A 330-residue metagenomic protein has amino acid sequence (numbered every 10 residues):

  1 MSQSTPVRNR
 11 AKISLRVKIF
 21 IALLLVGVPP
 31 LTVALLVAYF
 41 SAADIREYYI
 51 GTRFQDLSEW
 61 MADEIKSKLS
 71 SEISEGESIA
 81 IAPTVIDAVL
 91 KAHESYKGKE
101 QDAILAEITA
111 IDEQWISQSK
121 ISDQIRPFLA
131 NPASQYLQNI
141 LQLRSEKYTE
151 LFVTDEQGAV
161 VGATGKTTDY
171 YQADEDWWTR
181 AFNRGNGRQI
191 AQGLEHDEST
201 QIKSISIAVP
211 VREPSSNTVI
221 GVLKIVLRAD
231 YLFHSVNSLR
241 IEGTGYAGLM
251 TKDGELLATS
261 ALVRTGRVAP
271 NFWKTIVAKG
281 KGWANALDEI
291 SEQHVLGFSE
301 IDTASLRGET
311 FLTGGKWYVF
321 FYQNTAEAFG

Functional and structural regions predicted by a protein language model:
M1-V28, T325-A326, G330: Positive-inside N-terminal membrane-insertion signal
I13-D44, T52: Extreme N-terminal signal-anchor transmembrane helix of membrane signaling/transducer proteins, especially in bacteria
F40-A80: Juxtamembrane membrane-water interface segments immediately C-terminal to a transmembrane helix
S71-A110, N139-V160, N186-Q189, N237-L256 (+1 more regions): Short N-terminal helix-loop-first-beta-strand/juxtamembrane motif that initiates sensory/input modules
I121-K147, K166-R180, V222-K281: Solvent-exposed, extracytoplasmic
S134-S235, L287-I290: Extracytoplasmic/periplasmic ligand-binding sensor regions of membrane-associated signaling proteins
T154, P210-P214, M250, L257 (+1 more regions): Core beta-strand residues in small-molecule sensory/regulatory alpha/beta domains
R264-G330: Extracellular/periplasmic juxtamembrane segments that couple receptor/chemosensory ectodomains to their
